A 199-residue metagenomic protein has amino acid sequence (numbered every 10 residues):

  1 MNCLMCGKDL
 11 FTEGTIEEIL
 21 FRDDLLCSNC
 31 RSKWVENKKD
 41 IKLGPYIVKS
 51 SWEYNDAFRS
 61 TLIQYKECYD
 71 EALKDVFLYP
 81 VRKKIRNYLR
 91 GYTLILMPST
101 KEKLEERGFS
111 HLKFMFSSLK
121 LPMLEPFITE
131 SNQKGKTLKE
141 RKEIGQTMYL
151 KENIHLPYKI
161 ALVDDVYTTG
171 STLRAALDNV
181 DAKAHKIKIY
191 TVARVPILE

Functional and structural regions predicted by a protein language model:
M1-E199: Glycine-rich phosphate/pyrophosphate-handling loop used in enzymes and phosphotransfer proteins
